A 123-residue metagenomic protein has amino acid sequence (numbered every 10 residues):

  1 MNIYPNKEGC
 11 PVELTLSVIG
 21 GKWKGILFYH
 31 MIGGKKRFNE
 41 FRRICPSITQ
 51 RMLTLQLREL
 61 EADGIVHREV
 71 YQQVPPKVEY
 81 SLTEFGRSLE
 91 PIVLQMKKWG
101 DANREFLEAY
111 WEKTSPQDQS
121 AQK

Functional and structural regions predicted by a protein language model:
M1-K7, A62, H67, E84-K123: C-terminal regulatory/oligomerization modules of transcriptional regulators
N6-M52, Q72, E79: N-terminal helix-turn-helix DNA-binding core of bacterial DNA-binding proteins
G33-G34, K77, W99, K113: Alpha-helix termini
Q56: Residues within the DNA-recognition helix of helix-turn-helix
E61-S81: Beta-hairpin "wing" of winged helix-turn-helix
